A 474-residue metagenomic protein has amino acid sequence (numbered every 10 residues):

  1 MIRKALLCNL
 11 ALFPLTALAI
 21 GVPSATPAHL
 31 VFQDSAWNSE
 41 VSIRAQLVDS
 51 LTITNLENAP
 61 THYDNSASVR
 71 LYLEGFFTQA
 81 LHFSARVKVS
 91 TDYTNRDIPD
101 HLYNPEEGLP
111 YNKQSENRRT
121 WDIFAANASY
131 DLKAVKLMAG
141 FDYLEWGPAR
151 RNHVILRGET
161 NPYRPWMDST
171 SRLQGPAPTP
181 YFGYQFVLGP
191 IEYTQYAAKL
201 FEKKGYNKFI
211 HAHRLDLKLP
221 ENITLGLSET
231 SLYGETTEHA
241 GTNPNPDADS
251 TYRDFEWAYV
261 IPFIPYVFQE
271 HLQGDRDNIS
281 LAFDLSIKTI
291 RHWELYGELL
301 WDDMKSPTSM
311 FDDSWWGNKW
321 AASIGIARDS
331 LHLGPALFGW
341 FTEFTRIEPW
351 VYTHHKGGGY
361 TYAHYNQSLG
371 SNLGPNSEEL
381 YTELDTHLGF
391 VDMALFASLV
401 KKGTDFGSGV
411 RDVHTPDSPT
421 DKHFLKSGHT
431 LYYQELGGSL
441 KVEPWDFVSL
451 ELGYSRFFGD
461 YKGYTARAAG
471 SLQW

Functional and structural regions predicted by a protein language model:
M1-T26: Cleavable N-terminal export/targeting peptides
I20-T224, D313-G317, I324-H354, G358-N376: Outer-membrane beta-barrel channel domains
A28-Y72, N95-R119, S250-H271, D302-W315 (+4 more regions): Outer-membrane beta-barrel proteins, especially TonB-dependent receptors
A128-A134, M138-D142, P148, L285-K288 (+3 more regions): Extended amphipathic secondary-structure runs
A134, Y163-P176, Y181-N366, G374-T382 (+5 more regions): Signature for the C-terminal beta-barrel architecture of outer-membrane proteins
L215, V442, K462-W474: Outer-membrane beta-barrel "beta-signal"
